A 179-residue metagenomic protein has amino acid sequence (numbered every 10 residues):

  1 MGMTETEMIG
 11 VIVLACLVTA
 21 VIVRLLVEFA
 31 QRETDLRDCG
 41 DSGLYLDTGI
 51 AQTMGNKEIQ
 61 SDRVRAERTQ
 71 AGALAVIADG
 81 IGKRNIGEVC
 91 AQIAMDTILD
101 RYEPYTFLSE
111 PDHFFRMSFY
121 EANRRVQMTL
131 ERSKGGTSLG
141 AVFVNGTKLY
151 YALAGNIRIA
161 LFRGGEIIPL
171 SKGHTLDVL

Functional and structural regions predicted by a protein language model:
M1-L179: PP2C/PPM-type serine/threonine phosphatase catalytic domain
